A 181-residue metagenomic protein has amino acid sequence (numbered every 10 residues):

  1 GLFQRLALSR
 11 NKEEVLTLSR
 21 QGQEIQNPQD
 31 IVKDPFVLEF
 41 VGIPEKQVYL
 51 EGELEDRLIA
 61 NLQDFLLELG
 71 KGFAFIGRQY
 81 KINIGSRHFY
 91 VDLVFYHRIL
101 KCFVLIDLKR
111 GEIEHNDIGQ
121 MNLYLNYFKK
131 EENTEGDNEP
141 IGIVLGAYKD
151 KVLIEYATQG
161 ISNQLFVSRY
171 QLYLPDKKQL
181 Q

Functional and structural regions predicted by a protein language model:
G1-Q181: Basic, low-complexity intrinsically disordered segments
